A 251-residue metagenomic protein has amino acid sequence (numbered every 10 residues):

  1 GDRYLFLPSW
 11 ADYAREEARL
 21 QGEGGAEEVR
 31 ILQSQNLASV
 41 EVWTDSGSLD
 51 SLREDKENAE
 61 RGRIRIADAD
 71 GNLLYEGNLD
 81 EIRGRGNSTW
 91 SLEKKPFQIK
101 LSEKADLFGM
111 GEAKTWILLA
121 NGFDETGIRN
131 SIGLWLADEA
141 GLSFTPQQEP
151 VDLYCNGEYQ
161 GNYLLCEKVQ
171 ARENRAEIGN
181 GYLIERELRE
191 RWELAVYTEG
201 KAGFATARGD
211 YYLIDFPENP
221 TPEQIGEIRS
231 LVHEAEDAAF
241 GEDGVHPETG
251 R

Functional and structural regions predicted by a protein language model:
G1-R251: Phosphate/dinucleotide-binding and metal-coordinating scaffold of catalytic cores in nucleotide-dependent enzymes
